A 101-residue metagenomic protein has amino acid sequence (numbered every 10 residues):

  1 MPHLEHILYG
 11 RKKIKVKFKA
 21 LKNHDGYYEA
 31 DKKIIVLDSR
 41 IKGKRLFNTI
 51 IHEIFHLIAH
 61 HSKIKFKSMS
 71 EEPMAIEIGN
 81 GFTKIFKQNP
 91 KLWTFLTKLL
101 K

Functional and structural regions predicted by a protein language model:
M1-R45, H61-K101: Metalloprotease/metallohydrolase-associated module, dominated by Zn2+-dependent proteases
N48-H60: Active-site recognition of the HExxH zinc-binding catalytic motif
